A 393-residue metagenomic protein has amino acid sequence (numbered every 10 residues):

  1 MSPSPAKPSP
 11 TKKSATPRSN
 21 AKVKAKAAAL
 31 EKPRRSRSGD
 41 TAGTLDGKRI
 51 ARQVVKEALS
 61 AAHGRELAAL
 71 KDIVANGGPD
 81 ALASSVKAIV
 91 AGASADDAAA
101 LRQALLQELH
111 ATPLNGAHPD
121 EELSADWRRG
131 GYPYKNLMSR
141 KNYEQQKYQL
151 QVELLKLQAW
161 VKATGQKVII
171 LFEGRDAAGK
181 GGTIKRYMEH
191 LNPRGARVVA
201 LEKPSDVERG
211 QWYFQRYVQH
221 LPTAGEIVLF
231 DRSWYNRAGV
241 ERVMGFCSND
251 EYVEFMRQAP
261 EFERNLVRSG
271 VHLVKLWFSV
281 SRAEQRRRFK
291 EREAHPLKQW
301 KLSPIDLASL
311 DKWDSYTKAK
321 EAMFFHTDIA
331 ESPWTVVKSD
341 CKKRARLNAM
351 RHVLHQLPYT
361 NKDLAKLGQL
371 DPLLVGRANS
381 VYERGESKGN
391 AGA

Functional and structural regions predicted by a protein language model:
M1-V86, S380-A393: Polybasic, lysine-enriched low-complexity intrinsically disordered terminal tails
S2, V240-M256, L266-K318, L364-P372 (+1 more regions): A glycine- and Lys/Arg-enriched "phosphate-lid" helix/loop adjacent to the NTP-binding pocket of small-molecule kinases
D97-Q151: Charged, amphipathic alpha-helical linker segments immediately N-terminal to NTP-binding catalytic cores
V152-K162: Pre-Walker A adenine-sensing motif
I169-E173, V271-E284, P304-A308, I329-A345: Phosphate-binding beta-loop-alpha motif at adenosine-nucleotide cofactor sites
I170-L191: Glycine-rich phosphate-binding P-loop
A196-M256, P260: Conserved nucleotide-sensing/catalytic segment adjacent to the nucleotide-binding pocket in NTP-handling enzymes
K318-E321, F325-A393: NTP-dependent small-molecule kinase module
